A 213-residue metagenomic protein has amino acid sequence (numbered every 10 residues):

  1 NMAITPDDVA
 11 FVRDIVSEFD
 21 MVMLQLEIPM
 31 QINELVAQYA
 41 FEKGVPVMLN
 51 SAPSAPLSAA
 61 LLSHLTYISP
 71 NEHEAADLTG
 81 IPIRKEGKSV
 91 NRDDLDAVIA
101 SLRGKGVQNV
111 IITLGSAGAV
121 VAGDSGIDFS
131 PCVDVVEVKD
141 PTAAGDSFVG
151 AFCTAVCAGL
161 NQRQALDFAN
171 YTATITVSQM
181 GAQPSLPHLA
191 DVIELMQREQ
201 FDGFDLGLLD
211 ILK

Functional and structural regions predicted by a protein language model:
N1-A3, D8, I15, E27 (+4 more regions): Residue-level preference for alpha-helix termini and adjacent loops
N1-M23, V192-K213: Conserved N-terminal subdomain of the carbohydrate kinase-like
A3, D8-V12, M21-L95, A117-A119: Conserved beta-alpha-beta core of the PfkB/ribokinase-like small-molecule kinase fold
V16-S17, L62-S63, G104: A short, aliphatic-rich alpha-helical micro-motif
P56-A60, K85-K213: Conserved phosphate-binding/catalytic region of the ribokinase-like
